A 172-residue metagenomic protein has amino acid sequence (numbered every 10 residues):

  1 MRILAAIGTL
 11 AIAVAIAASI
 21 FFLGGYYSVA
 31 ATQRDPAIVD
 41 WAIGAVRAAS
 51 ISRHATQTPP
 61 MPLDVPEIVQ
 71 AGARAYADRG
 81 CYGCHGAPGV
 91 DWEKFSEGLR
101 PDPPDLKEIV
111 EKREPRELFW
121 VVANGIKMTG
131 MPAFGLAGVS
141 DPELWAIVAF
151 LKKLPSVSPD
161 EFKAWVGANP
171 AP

Functional and structural regions predicted by a protein language model:
R2-R74, G135-F150, G167-P172: Periplasmic c-type cytochrome electron-transfer domains
Q33-A37, D78, A87, K94-R100 (+2 more regions): Flexible coil segments in periplasmic/lumen-exposed cytochrome c-class electron-transfer proteins
R53-D102: Extracytoplasmic/periplasmic/luminal assembly and interaction segments in envelope/secretory/respiratory proteins
I68, D105-L106, G130-A133: Conserved beta-strand positions that form and line the central face of beta-propeller blades
A71, D105, E117: Amphipathic alpha-helical recognition patches that constitute DNA-binding helices
G80, E108-I109: Conserved acidic functional residues
V110-M128: Short Fe-S-cluster ligation motifs
